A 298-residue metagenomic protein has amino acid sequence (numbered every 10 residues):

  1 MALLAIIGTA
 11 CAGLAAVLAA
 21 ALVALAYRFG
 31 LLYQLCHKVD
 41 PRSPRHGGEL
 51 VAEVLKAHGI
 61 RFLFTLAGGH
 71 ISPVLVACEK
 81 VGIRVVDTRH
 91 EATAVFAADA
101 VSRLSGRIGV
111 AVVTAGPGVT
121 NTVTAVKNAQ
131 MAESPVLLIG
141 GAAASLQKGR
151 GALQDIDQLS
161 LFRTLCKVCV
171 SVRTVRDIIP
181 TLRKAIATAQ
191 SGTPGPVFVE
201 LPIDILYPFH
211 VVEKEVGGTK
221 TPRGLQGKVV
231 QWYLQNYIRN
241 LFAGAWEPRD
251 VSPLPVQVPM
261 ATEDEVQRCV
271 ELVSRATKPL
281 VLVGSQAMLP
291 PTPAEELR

Functional and structural regions predicted by a protein language model:
A2-R298: N-terminal alpha/beta PP-like core and its mobile active-site loop of ThDP/TPP-dependent enzymes
